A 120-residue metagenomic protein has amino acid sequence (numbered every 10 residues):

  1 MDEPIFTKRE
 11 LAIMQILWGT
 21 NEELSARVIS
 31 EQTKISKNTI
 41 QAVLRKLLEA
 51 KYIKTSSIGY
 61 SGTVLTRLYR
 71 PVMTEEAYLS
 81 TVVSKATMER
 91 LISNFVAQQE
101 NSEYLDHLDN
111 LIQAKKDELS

Functional and structural regions predicted by a protein language model:
E3-E10, S25, I58-S80: Short, cationic-aromatic polyanion-contact patches
E10-I16: Short alpha-helical "packing" element that flanks the helix-turn-helix/winged-helix DNA-binding module
I13, I40-A50: Basic amphipathic alpha-helical segments that dock to polyanions
L17-N21: Short helix-capping/hinge SLiMs at alpha-helix to coil transitions
E22-Q32: Short acidic, hydrophobic short linear motifs in intrinsically disordered regions
K51-Y52, S57: Glycine-centered, phosphate/nucleic-acid-interacting loop/turn motifs that mediate DNA/RNA or nucleotide
E76-S120: Amphipathic alpha-helical dimerization/coiled-coil segments that flank or bridge DNA-binding/regulatory modules
